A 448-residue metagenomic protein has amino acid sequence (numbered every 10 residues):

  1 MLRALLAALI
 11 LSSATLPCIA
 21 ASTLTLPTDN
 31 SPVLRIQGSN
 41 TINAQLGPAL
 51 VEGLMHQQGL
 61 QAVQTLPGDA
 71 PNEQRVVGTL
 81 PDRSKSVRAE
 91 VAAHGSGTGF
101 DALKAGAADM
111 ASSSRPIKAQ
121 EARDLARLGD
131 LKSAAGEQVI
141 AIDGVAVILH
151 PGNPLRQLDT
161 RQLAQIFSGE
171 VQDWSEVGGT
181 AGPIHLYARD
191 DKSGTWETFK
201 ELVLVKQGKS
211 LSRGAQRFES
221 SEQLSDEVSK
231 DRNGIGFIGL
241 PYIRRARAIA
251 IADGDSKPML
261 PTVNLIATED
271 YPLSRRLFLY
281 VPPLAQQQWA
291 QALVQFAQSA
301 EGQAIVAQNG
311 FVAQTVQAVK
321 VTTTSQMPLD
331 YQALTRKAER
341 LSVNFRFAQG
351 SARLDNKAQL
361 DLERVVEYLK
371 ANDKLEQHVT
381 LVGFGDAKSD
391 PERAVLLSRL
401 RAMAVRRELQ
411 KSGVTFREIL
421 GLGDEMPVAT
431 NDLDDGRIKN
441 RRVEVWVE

Functional and structural regions predicted by a protein language model:
M1-L6: Bacterial N-terminal signal peptides that target proteins for export
T15-P17: N-terminal signal peptide c-region/cleavage motif recognized by signal peptidases
A21-S351, N356-L360, R437-K439, V447: Flexible loop/hinge segments at secondary-structure junctions
N40, G95, Q349-S351, V366 (+3 more regions): Short, well-ordered turn and helix-capping elements at secondary-structure junctions
S84, K374-L375, F384-E448: Periplasmic OmpA-like peptidoglycan-binding domain that tethers envelope proteins to the cell wall
R340, R346-V382, M403-V414, V445-E448: Periplasmic peptidoglycan-binding/anchoring modules of Gram-negative envelope and division proteins
